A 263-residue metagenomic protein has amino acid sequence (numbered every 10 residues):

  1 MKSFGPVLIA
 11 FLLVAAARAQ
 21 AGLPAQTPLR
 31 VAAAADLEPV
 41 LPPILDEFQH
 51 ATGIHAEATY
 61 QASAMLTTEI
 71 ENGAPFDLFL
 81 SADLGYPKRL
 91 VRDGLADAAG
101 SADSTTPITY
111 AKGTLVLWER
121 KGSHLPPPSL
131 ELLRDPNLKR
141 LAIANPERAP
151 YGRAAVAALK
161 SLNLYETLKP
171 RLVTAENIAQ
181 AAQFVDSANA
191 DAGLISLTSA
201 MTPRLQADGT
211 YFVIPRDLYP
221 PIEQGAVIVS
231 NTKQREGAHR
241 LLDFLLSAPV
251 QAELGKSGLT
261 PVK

Functional and structural regions predicted by a protein language model:
G5-A16: Bacterial N-terminal signal peptides
Q20-A74, S81-L84, K88-G94, A98-K263: Exported/periplasmic ABC-transporter solute-binding proteins
